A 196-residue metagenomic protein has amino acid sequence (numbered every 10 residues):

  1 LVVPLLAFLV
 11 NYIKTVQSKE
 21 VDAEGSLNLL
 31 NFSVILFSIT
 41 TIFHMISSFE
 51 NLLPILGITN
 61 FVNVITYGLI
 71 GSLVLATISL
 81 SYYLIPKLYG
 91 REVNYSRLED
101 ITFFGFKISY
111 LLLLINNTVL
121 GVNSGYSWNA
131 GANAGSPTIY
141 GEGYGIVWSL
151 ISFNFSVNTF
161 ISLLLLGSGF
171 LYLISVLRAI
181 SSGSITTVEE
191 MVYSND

Functional and structural regions predicted by a protein language model:
L1-K14, N28-N51, V62-Y89, R97-V147 (+2 more regions): Hydrophobic cores of alpha-helical transmembrane segments in multi-pass integral membrane proteins
T15-V21: Inter-helical turn/loop segments and adjacent helix faces that build the functional surface of alpha-helical bundle
K19, E189-N195: Membrane-interfacial, low-structure loops and terminal tails that flank and connect transmembrane helices in multi-pass
D22-S26, L56-I65: Non-cytosolic membrane-interface motifs at loop->transmembrane helix junctions
